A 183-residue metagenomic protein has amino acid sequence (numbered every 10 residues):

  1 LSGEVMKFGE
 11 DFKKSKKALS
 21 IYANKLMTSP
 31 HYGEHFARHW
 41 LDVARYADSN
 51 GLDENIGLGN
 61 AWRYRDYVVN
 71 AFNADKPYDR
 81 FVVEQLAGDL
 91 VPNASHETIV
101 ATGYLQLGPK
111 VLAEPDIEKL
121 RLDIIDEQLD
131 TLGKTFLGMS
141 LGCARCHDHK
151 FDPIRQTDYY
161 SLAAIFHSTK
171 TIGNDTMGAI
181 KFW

Functional and structural regions predicted by a protein language model:
L1-W183: Short, structured secondary-structure elements that scaffold catalytic or ligand/cofactor-binding regions
